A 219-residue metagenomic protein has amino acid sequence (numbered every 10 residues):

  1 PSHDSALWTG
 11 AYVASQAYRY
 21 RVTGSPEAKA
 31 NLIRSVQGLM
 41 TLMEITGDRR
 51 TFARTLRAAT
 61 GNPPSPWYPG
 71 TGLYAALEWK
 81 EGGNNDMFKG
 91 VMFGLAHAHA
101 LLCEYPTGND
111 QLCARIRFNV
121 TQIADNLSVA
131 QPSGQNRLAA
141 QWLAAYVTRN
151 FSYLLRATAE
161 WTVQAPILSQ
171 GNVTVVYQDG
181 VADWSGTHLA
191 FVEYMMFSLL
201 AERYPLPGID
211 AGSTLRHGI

Functional and structural regions predicted by a protein language model:
P1, V22, S35, R117-I219: Catalytic domains of carbohydrate-active enzymes that cleave complex glycans
P1-K29, R34-Q37: N-terminal carbohydrate-binding/catalytic regions of secreted carbohydrate-active enzymes
S2, E27-Q135, T174-V176: Extended ligand-binding groove/face enriched in aromatic
D4-W8, G83, D183: Hydrophobic alpha-helical segments of membrane proteins, primarily the transmembrane helices and their short helical
W8, M87, A190: Residues that flank catalytic or metal-binding motifs in active/ligand-binding sites
A11-S25, A75-W79, G90-G108, R137-S152 (+1 more regions): Well-ordered alpha-helical scaffold segments within catalytic/enzyme domains
